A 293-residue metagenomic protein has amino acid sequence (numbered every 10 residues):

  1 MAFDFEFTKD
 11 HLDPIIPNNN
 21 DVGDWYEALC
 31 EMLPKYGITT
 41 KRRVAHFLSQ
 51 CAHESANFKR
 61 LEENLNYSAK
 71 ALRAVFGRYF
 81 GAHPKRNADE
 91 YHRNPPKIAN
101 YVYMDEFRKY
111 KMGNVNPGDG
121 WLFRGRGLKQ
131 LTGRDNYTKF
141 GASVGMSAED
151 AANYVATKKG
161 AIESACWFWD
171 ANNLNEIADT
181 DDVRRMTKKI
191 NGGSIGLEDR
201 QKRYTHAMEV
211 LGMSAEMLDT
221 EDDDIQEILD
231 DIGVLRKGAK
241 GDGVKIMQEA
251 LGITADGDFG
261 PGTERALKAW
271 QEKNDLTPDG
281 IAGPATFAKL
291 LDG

Functional and structural regions predicted by a protein language model:
A2-D24, A52-W167: Peptidoglycan-targeting cell-wall enzymes and recognition modules
E6-I16, A215-G257: Acidic, Ser/Thr/Pro/Gly-enriched interdomain connector segments
G23, H53-E63, N175, G192-R200 (+1 more regions): Secretory-pathway/luminal and periplasmic proteins that interact with or process carbohydrate-rich
K41-A56: Active-site-adjacent structural elements in enzyme catalytic domains
C51-E54, G133, D179-G196, P261-N274: Acidic helix/loop microenvironments that form the catalytic cleft of cell-wall polysaccharide enzymes
S143-L197: Extracellular low-complexity, Gly/Ser/Thr-rich intrinsically disordered linkers and protease-sensitive activation/hinge
K189-I232: Low-complexity, Gly/Ser/Thr/Pro-rich intrinsically disordered linker/tail segments
G233-G293: Short acidic, glycine/serine/threonine-rich helix-capping segments at coil-helix boundaries
